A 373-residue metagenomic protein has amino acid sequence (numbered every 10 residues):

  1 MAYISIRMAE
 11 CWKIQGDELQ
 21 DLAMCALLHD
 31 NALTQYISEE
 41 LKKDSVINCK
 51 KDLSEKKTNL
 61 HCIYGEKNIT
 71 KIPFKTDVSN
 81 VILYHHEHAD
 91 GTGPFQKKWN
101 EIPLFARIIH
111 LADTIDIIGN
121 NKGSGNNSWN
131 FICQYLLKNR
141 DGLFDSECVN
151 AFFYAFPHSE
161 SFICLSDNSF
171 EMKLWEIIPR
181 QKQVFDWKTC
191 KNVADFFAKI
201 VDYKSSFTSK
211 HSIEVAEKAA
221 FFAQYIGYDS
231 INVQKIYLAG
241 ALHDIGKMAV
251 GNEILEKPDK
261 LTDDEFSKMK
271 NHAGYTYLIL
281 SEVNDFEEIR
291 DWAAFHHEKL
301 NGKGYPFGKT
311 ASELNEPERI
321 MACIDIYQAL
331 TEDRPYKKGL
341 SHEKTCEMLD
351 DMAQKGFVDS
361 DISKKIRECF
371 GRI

Functional and structural regions predicted by a protein language model:
M1-I373: Histidine- and acidic-residue-rich, metal-dependent catalytic cores
